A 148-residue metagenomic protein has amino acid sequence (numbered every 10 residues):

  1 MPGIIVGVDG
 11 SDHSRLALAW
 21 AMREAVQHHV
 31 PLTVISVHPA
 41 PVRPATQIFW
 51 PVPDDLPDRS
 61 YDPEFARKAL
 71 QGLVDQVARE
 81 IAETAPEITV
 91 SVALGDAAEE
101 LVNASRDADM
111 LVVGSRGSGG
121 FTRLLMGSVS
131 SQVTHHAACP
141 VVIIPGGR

Functional and structural regions predicted by a protein language model:
P2-D55, T84, I88, A104 (+1 more regions): Small/aliphatic-rich secondary-structure junction motif
S36, S115-R116, P145-G146: Short secondary-structure boundary segments
P53-G72: A short acidic, glycine-rich active-site loop that binds or catalyzes chemistry on phosphate/adenosine moieties
G72-T89: A structural motif corresponding to the C-terminal end of an alpha-helix and its immediate exit/capping segment
V92-E99: Charged docking surfaces used in two-component/phosphorelay signaling
L101-A104, V133: Structural alpha-helical scaffold elements that stabilize or flank donor/cofactor-binding regions in carbohydrate
M110-H135: Glycine-rich, Arg-bearing micro-motifs that act as flexible, cationic patches
